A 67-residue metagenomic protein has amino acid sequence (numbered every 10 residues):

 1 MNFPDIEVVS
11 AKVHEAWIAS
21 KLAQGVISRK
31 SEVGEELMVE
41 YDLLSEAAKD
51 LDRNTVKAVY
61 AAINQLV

Functional and structural regions predicted by a protein language model:
M1-V67: Alpha-helical propensity feature that highlights long, continuous alpha-helices across diverse contexts
